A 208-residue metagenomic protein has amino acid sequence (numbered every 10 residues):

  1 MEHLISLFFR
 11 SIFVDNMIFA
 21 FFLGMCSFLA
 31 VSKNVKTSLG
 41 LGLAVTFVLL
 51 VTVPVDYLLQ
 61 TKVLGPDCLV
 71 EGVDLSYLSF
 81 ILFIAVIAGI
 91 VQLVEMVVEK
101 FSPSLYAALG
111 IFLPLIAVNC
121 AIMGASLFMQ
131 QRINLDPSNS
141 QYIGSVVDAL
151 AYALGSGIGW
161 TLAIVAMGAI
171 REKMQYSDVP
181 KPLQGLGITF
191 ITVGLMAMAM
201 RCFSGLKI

Functional and structural regions predicted by a protein language model:
S6, Y142-I208: C-terminal transmembrane helix-loop-helix hairpin of multi-pass membrane proteins
S6-A20, V73-I87, L150-A163: Structural signature of hydrophobic alpha-helical transmembrane segments
S6-F47: Juxtamembrane transmembrane-helix termini in multi-pass membrane transport proteins
F22-A30, E95-F101, F112-L113, C120-N139: Generic transmembrane alpha-helix signature in multi-pass membrane proteins, especially transporters/channels
L23-S27, V45-V51, I84-L93, V118-A125 (+2 more regions): Hydrophobic core segments of alpha-helical transmembrane domains in multi-pass membrane transport and ion-translocation
L23-T37, V91-L105, M167-D178: C-terminal ends of transmembrane helices
T37-F47, L78-F83, L105-I116, P180-I188: Cytoplasmic-side transmembrane-helix entry/capping segments in multi-pass membrane proteins
T61-L109: Ordered, amphipathic secondary-structure segments that act as subunit-interaction surfaces in large macromolecular
